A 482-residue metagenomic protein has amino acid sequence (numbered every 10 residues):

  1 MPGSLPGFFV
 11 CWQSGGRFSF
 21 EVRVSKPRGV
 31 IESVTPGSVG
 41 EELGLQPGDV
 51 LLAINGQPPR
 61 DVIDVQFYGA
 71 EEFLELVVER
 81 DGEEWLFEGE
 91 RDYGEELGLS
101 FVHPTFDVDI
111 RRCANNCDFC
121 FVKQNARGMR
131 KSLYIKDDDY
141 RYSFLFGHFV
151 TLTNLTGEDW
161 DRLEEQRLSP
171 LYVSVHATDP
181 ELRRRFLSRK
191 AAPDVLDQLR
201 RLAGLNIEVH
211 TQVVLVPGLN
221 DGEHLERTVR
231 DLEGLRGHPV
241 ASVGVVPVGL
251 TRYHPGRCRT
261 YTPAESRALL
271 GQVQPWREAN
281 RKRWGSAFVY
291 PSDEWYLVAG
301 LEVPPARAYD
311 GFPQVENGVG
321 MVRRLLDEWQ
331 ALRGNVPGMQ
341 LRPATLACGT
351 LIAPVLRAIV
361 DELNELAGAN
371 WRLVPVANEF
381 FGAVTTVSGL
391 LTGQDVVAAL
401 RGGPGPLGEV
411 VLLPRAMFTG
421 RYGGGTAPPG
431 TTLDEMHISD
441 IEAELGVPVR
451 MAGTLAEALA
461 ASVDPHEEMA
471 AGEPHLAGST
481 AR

Functional and structural regions predicted by a protein language model:
P2-P6: Intrinsically disordered, low-complexity segments enriched in serine/proline and basic residues
F8-I54, P58-D61, E71-E72, R80 (+4 more regions): Auxiliary Fe-S-binding modules of radical SAM enzymes
P58, V65, G128, D179 (+1 more regions): Glycine-rich nucleotide phosphate-binding loop and flanking beta-alpha elements of Rossmann-like dinucleotide-binding
I63, G157, P193-L196, E226 (+2 more regions): Residue-level marker for well-ordered alpha-helical positions
Q66-A70: Solvent-exposed segments in extracellular or luminal domains encompassing
G82-E84, R91-P239, G249-W276: Conserved Radical SAM active-site core
